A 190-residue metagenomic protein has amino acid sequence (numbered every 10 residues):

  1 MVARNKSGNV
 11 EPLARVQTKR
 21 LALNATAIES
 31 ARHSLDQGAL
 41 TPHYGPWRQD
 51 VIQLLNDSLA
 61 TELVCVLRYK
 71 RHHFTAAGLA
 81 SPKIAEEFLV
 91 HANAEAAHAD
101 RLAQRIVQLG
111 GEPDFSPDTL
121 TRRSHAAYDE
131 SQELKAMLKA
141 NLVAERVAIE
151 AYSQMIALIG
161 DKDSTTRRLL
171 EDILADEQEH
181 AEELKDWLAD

Functional and structural regions predicted by a protein language model:
M1-D190: Iron-associated oxidoreductase/ferritin-like identity signal
